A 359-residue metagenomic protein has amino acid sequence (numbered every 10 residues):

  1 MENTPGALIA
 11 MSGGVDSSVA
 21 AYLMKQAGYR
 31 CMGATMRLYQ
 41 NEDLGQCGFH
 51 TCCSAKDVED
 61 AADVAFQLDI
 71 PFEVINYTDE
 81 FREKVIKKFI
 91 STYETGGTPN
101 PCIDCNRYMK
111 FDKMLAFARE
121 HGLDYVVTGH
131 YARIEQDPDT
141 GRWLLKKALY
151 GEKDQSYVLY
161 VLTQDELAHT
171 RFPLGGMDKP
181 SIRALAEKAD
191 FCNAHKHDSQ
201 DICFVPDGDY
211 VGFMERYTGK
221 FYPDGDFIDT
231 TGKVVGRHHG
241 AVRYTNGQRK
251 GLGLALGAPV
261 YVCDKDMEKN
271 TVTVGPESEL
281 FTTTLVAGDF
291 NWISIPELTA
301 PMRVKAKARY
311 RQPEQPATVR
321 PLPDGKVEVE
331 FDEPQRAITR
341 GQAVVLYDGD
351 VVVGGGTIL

Functional and structural regions predicted by a protein language model:
M1-Y160, R171, P180-S181: ATP-dependent adenylation/nucleotidyltransferase module used to activate substrates
V127-I134, P138-D139, L144-L359: AMP-forming adenylation/ATP pyrophosphatase catalytic core
